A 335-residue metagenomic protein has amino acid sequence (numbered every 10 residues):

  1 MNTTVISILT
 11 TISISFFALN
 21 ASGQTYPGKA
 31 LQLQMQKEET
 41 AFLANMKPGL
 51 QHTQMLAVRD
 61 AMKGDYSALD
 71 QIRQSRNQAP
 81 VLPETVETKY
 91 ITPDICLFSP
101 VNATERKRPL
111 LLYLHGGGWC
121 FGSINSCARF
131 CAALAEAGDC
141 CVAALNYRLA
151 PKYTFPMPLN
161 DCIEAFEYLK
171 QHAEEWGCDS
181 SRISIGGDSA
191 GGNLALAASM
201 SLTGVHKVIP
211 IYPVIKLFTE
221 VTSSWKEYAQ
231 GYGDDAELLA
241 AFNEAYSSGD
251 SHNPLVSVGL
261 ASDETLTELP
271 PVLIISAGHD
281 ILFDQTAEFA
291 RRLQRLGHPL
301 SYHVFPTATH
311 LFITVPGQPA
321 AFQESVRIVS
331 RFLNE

Functional and structural regions predicted by a protein language model:
M1-T25: Bacterial Sec-dependent N-terminal signal peptides
Y26-Y66, Q71-Q74, Q78-E335: Alpha/beta-hydrolase superfamily serine-hydrolase fold, recognizing
